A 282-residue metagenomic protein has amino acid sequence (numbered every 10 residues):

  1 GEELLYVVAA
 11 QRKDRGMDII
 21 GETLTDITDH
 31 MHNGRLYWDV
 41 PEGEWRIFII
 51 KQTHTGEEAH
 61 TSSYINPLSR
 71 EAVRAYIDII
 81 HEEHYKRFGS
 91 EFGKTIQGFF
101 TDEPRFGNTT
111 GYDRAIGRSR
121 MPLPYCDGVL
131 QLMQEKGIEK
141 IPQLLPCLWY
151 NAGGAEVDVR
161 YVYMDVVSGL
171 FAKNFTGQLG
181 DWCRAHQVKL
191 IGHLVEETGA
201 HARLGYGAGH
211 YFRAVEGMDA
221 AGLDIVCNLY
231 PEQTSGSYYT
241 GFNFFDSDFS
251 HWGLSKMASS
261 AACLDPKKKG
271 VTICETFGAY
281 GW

Functional and structural regions predicted by a protein language model:
G1-Y161, S168-L170: Mature extracytoplasmic enzyme cores
A59, S63, Y161-V162, A200 (+1 more regions): Generic signal for short, ordered secondary-structure residues within or immediately flanking folded domains
Y64, D113-R118, C183, G207 (+1 more regions): General N-terminal targeting signals
H81-E91, V166-V195: Conserved, well-ordered alpha-helix/loop/beta-strand core segments that scaffold catalytic motifs
F99, C183, A221: Conserved, mostly hydrophobic/aromatic
N174, Q178, H186-W282: Hydrophobic targeting/anchoring helices
